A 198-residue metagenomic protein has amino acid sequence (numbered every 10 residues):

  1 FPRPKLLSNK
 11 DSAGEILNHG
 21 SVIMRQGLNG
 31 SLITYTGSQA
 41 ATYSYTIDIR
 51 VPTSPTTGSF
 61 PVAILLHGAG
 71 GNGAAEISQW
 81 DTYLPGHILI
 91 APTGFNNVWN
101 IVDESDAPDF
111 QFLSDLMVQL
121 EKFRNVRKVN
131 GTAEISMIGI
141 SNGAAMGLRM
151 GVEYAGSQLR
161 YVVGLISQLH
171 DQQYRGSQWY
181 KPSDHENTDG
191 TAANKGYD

Functional and structural regions predicted by a protein language model:
F1-V62, H87, D103-S105, K128 (+2 more regions): A domain-start/cap signature at the N-terminus of enzymes
P55-F60, L65-W99, D171-Q172: Short substrate-entry loop that stabilizes the transition state in hydrolases
G68-G71, V118-N125, G151-G156: Sec-exported extracytoplasmic/periplasmic mature domains
I77, S114, L148-V152: Short, hydrophobic alpha-helix immediately C-terminal to the catalytic nucleophile
Q79-D81, N125-K128: Glycine-centered secondary-structure boundary/capping sites
D103-N125: Alpha/beta-hydrolase active-site loop
Y197-D198: Catalytic His-Asp charge-relay segment
